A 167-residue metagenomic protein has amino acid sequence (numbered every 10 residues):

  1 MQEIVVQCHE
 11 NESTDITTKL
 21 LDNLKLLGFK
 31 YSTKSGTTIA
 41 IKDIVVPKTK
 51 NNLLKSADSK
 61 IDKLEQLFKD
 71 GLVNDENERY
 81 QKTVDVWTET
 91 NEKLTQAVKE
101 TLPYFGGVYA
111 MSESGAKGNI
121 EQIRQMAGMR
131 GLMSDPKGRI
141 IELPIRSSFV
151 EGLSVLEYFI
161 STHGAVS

Functional and structural regions predicted by a protein language model:
M1-D70, Q122-Q125, M129-S167: Feature marking long nucleic-acid-engaging regions of large polymerase/nuclease enzymes
E65-T83: Short, Lys/Glu-rich amphipathic helical modules
N77-A127: Gly/Pro-rich turn-and-neighbor structural signature
